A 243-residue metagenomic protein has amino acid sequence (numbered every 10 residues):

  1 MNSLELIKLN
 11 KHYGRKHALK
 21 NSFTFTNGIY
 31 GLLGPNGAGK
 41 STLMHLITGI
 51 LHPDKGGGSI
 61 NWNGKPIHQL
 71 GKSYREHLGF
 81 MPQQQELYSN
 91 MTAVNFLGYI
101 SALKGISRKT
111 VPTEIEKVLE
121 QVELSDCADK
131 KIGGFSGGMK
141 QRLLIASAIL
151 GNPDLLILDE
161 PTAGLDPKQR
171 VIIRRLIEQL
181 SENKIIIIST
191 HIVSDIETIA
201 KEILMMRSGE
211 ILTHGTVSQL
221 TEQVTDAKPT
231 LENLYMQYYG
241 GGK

Functional and structural regions predicted by a protein language model:
M1-S22, T26, L70-G71: A short, flexible loop at the N-terminus of ABC-type nucleotide-binding domains that lies
T48: Helix-to-loop junction immediately C-terminal to a conserved catalytic motif
G56-Q69, S73-Y74: Conserved ABC transporter NBD signature motif
G98, A102, K109-C127: Conserved ABC ATPase "signature" region
K131-F135: Conserved ABC ATPase signature
L156-E160: Catalytic Walker B motif of ABC-type/P-loop ATPase nucleotide-binding domains
